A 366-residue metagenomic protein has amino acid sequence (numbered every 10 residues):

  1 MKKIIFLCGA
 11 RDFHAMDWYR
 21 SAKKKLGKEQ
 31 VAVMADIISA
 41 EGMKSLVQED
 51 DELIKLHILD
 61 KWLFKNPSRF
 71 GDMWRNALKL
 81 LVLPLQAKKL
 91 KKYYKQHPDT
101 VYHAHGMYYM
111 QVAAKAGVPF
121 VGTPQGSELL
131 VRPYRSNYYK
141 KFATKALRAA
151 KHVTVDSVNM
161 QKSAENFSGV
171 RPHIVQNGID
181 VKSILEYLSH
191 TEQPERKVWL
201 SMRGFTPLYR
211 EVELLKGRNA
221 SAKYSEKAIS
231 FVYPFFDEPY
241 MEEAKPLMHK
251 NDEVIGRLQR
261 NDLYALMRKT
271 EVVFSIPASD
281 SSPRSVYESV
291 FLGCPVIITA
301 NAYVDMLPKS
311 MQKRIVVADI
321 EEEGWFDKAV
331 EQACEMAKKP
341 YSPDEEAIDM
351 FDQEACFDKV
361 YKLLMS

Functional and structural regions predicted by a protein language model:
M1-Q48, N219-K223, M365: N-terminal subdomain of nucleotide-sugar transferases
I5, S189-Y209, L215-A222, I229-V232: Conserved donor-binding/catalytic core segment of Leloir-type glycosyltransferases
F13, V317-G324, C334-M365: A charged, aromatic-enriched C-terminal amphipathic alpha-helix characteristic of glycosyltransferases across folds
K88-K92, S136-V153: Membrane-proximal helix-turn-helix segments that form the acceptor-binding/catalytic region of lipid-linked
H103, M110-R132: Active-site proximal beta-strand in glycosyltransferases
K227-E242, G256: Glycosyltransferase donor-sugar binding loop
P277-S279: Aromatic "clamp/platform" in nucleotide-sugar-dependent glycosyltransferases that forms part of the donor/acceptor
P295-N301: Short hydrophobic beta-strand element within catalytic cores of glycosyltransferases and related nucleotide-activated
